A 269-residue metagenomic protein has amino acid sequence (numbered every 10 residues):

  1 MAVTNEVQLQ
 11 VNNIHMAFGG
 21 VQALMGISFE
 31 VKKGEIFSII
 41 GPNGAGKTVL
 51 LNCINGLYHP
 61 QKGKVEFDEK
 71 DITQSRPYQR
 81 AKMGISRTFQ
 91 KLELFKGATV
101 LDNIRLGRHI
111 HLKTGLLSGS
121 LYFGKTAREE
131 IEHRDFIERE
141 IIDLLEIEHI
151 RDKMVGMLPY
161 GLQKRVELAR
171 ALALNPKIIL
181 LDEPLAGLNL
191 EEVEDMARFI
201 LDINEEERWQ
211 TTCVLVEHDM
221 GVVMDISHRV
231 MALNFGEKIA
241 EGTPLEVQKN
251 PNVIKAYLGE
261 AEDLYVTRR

Functional and structural regions predicted by a protein language model:
A2-R269: Glycine-rich phosphate-binding loops of nucleotide-dependent enzymes
